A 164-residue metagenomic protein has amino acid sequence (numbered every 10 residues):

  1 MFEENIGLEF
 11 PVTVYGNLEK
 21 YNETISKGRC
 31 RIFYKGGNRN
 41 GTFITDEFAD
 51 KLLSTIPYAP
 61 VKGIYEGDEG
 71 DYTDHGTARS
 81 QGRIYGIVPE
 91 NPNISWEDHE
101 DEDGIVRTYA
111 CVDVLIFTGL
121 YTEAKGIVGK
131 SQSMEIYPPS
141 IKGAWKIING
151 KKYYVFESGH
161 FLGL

Functional and structural regions predicted by a protein language model:
M1-G163: Signature of dsDNA virion morphogenesis modules
